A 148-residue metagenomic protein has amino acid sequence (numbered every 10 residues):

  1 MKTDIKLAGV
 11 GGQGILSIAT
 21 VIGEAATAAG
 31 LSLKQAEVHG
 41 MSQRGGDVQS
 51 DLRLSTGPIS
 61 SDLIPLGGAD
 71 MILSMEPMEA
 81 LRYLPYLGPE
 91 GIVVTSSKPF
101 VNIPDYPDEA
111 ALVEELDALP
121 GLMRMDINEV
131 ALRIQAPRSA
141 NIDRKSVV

Functional and structural regions predicted by a protein language model:
M1-V148: Active-site cofactor/cluster-binding pocket
